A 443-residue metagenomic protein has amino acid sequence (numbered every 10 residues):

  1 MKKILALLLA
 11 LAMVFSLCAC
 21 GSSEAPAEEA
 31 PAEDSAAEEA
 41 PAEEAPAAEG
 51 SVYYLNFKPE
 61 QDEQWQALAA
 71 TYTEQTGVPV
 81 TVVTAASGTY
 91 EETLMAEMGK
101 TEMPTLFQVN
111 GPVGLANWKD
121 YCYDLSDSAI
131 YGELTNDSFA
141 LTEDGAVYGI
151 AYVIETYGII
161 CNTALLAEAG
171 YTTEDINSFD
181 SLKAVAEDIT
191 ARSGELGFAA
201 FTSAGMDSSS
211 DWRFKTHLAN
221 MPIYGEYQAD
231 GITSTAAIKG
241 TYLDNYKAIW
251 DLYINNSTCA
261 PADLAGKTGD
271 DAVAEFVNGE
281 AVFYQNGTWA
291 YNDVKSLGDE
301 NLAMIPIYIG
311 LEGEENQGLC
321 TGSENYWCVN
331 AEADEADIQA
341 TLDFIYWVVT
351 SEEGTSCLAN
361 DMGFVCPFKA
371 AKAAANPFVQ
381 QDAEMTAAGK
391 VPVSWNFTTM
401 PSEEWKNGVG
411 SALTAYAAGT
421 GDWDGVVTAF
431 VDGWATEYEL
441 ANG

Functional and structural regions predicted by a protein language model:
A6, C20-G114, A265, G313-E314 (+5 more regions): Conserved N-terminal structural module of periplasmic/extracytoplasmic solute-binding proteins
C20, A96-E97, P104-T105, Y131-L166 (+3 more regions): A structural signal for short loop-to-beta-strand junctions that line the ligand-binding cleft of periplasmic/secreted
A40, A45, N110-C161, A219 (+1 more regions): Hinge/lid segment of periplasmic solute-binding proteins
Q75, A169, T258, S296-D361: Extracytoplasmic/periplasmic substrate-recognition and gating elements
D124-S138, F201, G205-S208, P222-A248 (+5 more regions): Short, solvent-exposed loop/beta-turn-alpha elements that line the ligand-binding surface or hinge of extracytoplasmic
Y148-Y152, Y157, K183-T235, A281: Extracytoplasmic/periplasmic solute-binding protein
A167, A191, K372-A374, A387-G443: Conserved C-terminal helix/tail region of periplasmic/extracytoplasmic solute-binding proteins
A186-E187, I232-G266: Glycine-centered hinge/linker elements that transmit conformational signals in sensory and ligand-binding systems
